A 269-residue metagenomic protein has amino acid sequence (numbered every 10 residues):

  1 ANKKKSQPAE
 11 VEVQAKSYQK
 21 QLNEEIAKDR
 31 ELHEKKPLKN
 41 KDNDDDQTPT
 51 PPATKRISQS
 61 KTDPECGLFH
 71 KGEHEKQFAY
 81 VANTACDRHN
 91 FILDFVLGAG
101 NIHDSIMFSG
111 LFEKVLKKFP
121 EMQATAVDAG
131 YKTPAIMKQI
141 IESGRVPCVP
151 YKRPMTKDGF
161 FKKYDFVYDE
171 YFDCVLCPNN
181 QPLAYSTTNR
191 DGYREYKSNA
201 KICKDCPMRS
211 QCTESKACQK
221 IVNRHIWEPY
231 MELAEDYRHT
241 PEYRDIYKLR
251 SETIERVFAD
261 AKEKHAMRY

Functional and structural regions predicted by a protein language model:
A1-Y269: Anion-binding and metal-coordination hotspots
